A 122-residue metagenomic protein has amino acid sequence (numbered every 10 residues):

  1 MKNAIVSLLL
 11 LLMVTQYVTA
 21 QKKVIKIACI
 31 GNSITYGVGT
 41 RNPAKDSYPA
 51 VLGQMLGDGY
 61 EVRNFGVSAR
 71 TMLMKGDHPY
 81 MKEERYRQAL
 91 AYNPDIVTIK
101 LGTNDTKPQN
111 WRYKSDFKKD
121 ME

Functional and structural regions predicted by a protein language model:
M1-K22: Bacterial Sec-dependent N-terminal signal peptides
K2, Q21-K22, Q54, D77-E122: Alpha-helical cap/lid subdomain in secreted, periplasmic, or secretory-pathway luminal O-acyl-processing enzymes
S7, Y36, A50, P108-Q109: A generic signature of intrinsically disordered, low-complexity regions enriched in glycine/proline and charged/polar
L8, G31, L101: Residues that line or immediately flank small-molecule/substrate-binding pockets and catalytic motifs
L9-L11, V18, N42-A44, Y48-A50 (+2 more regions): Amphipathic, positively biased hydrophobic alpha-helical segments used for protein targeting and membrane insertion
T19-V67, Y86-A91: Serine-esterase "nucleophile elbow" of acetyl-processing enzymes
G37-A44, N64-M81, K107, W111-S115: Acidic/histidine-rich helix-loop elements that form or flank divalent-metal/phosphate-binding sites at the catalytic
